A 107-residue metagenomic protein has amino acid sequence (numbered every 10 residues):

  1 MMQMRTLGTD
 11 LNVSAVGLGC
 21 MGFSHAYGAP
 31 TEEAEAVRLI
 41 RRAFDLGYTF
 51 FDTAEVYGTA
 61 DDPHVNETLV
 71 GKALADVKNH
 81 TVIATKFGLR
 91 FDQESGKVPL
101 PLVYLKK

Functional and structural regions predicted by a protein language model:
M1-V82: N-terminal binding-site loop/beta-alpha segment at the start of enzyme catalytic domains that lines or forms
L69-A73, K86, Y104-K107: Generic beta-strand or strand-like secondary-structure segments
H80-D92: A short, structured active-site edge motif that brings together acidic residues
Q93-K107: Glycine/proline-rich, positively charged, aromatic-decorated active-site loop/lid region on the catalytic face
